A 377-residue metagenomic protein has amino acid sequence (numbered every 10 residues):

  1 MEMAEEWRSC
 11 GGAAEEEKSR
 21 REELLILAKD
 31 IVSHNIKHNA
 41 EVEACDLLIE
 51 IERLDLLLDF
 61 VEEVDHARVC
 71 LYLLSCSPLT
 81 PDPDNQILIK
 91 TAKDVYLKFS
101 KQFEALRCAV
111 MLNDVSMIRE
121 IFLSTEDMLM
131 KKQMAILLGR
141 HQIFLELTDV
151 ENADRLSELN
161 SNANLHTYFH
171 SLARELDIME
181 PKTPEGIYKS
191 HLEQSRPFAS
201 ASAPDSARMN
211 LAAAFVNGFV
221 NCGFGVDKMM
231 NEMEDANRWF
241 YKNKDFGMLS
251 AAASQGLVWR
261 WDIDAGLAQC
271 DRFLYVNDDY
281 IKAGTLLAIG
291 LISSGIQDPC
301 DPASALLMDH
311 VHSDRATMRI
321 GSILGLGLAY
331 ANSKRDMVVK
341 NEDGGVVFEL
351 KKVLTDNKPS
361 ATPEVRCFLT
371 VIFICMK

Functional and structural regions predicted by a protein language model:
M1-K377: Extended alpha-helical assembly domains of large eukaryotic scaffold proteins
